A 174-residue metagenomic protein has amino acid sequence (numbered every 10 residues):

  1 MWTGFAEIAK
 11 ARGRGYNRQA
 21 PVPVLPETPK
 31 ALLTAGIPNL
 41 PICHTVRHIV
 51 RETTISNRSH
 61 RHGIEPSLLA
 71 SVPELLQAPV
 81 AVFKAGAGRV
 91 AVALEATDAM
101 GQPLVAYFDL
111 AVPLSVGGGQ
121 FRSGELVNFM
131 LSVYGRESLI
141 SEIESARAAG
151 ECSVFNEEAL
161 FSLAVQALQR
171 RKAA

Functional and structural regions predicted by a protein language model:
M1-A174: Ribonuclease/tRNase effector modules and their secretory precursors
